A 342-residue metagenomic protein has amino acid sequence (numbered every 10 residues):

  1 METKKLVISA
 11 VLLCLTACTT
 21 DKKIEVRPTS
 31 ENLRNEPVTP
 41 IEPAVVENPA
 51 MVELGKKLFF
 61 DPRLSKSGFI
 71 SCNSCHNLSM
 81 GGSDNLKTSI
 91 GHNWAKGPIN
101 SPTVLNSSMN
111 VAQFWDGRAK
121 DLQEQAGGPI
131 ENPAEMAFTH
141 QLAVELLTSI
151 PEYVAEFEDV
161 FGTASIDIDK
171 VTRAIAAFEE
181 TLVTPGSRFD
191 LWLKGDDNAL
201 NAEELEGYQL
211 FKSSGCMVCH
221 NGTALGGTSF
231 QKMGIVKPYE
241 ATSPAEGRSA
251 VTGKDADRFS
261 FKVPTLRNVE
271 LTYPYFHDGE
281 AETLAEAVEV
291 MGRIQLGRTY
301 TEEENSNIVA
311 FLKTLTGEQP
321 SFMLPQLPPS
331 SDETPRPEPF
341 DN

Functional and structural regions predicted by a protein language model:
M1-E2, T20: Short, low-complexity interaction segments enriched in Ser/Thr/Pro/Gly
E2-S9: Sec-dependent signal peptide recognition, specifically the positively charged N-region followed immediately by
L12-C18: Hydrophobic h-region of N-terminal signal peptides that target proteins for export in Gram-negative bacteria
C18-N342: Periplasmic c-type cytochrome electron-transfer domains
